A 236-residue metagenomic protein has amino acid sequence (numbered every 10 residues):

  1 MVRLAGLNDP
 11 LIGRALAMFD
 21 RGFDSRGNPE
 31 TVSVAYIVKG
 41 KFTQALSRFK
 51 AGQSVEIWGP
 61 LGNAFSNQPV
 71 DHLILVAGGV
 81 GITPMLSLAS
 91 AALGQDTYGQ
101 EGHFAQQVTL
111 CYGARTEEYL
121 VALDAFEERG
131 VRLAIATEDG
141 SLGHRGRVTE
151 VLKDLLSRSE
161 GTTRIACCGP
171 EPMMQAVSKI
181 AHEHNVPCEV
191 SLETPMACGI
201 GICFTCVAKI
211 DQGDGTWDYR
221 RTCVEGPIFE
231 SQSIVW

Functional and structural regions predicted by a protein language model:
M1-A51, R115: Ferredoxin-reductase
V2-L4, I57, A208: A generic structural signal for residues embedded in beta-strands
G6-P10, G59-A64, Q212: Short, charged beta-turn/beta-strand-edge "cap" motif at the junction between a beta-strand and an adjacent loop
D24-E30, Q100-G102, G213-W217: Short, solvent-exposed loop/turn segments that connect beta-strands within catalytic domains and beta-strand-rich
K41-P195: FNR/FR-type flavoprotein reductase catalytic core
P84, E171-P172, E193-P227: Local cysteine-cluster metal-coordination motifs and their immediate loop/turn environment, predominantly Fe-S cluster
P227-W236: A charged, well-structured terminal subsegment
